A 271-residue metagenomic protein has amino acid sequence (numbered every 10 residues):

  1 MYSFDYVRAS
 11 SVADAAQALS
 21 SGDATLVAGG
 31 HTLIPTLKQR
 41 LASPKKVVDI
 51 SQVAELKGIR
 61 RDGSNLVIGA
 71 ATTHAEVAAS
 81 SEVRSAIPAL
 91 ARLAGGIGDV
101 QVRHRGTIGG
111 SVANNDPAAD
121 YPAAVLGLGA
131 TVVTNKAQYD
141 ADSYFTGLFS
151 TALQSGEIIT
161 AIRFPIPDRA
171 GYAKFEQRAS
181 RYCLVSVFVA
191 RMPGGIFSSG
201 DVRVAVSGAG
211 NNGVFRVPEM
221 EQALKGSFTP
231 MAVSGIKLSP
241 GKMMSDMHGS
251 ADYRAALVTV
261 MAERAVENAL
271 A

Functional and structural regions predicted by a protein language model:
M1-A271: C-terminal structural segment of proteins
